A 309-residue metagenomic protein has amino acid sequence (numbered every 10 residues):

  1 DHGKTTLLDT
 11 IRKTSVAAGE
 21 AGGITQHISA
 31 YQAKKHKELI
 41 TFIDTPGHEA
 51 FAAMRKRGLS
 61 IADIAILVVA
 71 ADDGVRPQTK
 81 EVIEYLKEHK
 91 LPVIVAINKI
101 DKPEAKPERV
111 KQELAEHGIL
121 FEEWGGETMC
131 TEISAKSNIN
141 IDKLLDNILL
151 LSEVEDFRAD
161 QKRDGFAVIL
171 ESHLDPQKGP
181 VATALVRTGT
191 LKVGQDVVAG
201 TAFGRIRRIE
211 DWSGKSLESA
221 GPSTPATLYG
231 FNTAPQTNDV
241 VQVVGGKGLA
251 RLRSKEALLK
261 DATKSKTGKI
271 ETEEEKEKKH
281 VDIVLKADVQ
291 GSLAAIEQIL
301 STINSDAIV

Functional and structural regions predicted by a protein language model:
D1, L7, I24, F42-D44 (+11 more regions): Residue-level signature of catalytic and energy-coupling elements of molecular machines, predominantly ATP/GTP-dependent
D1-I43, G47, A182-T188, Q195-V198: Conserved G1/Walker A P-loop phosphate-binding module
T14, G47-A50, A71-V75, K99-E104 (+8 more regions): Conserved nucleotide-binding/hydrolysis micro-motifs of P-loop NTPases
S15-G22, E38, F51, R76 (+5 more regions): Active-site phosphate-binding and catalytic loops of NTP-dependent enzymes
E20-I64, A71, Y85-K87, S172 (+2 more regions): Switch I (G2) and immediately adjacent beta-strands of P-loop GTPase domains
E49, S60-K80, K87-E108, D282: Conserved Switch II/interswitch segment of TRAFAC-class P-loop GTPases
D101-K162, L170, T227, V309: Canonical P-loop GTPase G-domain recognition
A184, K192-V309: Catalytic P-loop NTP-binding/switch module of NTPases
